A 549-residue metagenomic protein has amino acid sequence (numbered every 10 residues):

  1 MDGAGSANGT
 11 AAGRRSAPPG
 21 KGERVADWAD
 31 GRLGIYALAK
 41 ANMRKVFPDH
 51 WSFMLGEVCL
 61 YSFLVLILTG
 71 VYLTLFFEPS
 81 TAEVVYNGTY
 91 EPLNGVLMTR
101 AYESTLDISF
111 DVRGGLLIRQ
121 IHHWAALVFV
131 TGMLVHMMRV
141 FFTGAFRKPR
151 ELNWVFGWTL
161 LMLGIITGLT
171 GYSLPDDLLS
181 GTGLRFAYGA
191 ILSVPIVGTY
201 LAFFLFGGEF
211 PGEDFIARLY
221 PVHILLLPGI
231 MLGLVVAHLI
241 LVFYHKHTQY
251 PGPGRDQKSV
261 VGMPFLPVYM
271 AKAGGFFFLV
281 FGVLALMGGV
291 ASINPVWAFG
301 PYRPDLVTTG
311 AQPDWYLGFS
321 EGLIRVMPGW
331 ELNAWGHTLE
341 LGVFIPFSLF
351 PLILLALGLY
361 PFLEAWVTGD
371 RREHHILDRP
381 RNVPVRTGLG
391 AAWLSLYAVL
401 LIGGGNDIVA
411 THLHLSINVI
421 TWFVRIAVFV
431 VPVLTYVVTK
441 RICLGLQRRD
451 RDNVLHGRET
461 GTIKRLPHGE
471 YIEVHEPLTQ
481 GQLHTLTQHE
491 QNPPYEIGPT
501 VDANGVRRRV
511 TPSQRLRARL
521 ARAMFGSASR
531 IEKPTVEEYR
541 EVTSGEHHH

Functional and structural regions predicted by a protein language model:
D2-V326, F344-H549: Membrane-embedded alpha-helical bundles that constitute the cytochrome b-like, heme-associated redox core of multi-pass
V326-G342: Membrane-interface amphipathic/re-entrant loop segments adjacent to transmembrane helices in multi-pass membrane
